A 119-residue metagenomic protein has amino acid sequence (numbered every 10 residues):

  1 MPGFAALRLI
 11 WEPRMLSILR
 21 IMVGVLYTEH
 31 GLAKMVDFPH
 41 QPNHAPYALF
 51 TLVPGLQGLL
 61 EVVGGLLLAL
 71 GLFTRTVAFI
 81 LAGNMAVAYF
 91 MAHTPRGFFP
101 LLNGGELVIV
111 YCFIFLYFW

Functional and structural regions predicted by a protein language model:
M1-V36, P54-L59, V63, L70-W119: Extended, low-polarity transmembrane helix blocks
M35-P54: Membrane-interface interhelical connector segments
